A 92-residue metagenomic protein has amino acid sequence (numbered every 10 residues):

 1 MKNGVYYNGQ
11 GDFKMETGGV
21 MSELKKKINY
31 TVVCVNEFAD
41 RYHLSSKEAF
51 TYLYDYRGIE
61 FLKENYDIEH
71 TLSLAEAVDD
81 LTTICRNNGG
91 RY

Functional and structural regions predicted by a protein language model:
M1-N3: Compositionally biased terminal segments
V5-Y92: C-terminal alpha-helical interaction appendages
